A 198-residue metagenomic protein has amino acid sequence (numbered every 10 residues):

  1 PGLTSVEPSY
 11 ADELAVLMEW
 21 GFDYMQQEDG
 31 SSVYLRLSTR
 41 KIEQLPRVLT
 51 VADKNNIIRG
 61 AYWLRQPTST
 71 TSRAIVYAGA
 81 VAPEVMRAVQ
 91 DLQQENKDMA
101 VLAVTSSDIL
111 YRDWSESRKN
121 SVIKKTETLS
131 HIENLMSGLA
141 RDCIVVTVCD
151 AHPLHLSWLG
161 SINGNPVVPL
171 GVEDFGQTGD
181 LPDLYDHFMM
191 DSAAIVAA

Functional and structural regions predicted by a protein language model:
P1-S5, E13-A198: Thiamine diphosphate
